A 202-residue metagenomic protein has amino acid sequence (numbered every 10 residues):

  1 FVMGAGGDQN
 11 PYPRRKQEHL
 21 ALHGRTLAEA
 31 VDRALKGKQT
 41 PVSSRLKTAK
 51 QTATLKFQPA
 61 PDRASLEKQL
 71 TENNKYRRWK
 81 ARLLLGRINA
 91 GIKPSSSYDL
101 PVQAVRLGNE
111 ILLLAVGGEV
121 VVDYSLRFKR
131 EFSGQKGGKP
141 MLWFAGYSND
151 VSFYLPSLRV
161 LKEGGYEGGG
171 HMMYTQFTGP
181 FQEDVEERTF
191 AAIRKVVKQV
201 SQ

Functional and structural regions predicted by a protein language model:
V2-Q202: Non-catalytic substrate/cofactor recognition surfaces at enzyme active-site rims
